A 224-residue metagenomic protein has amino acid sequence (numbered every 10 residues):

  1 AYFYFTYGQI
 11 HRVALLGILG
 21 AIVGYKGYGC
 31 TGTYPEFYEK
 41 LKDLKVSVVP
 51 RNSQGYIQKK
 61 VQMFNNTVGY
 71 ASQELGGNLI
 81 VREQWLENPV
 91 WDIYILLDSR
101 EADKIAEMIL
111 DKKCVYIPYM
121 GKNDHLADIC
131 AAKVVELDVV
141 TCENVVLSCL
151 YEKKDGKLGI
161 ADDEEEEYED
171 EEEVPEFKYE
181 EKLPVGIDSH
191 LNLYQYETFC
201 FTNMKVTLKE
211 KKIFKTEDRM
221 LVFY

Functional and structural regions predicted by a protein language model:
A1-V68: Glycine/small-residue-rich interface belts in oligomeric ring/scaffold proteins and their assembly partners
R51-Y224: Internal, well-folded beta-alpha domain core
